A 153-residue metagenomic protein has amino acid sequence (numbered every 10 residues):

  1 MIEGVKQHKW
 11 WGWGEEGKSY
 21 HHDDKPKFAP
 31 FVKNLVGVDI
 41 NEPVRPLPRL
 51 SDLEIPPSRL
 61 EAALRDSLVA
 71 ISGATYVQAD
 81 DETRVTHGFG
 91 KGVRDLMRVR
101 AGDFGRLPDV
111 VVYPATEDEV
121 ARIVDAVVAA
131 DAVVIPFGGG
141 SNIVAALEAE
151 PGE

Functional and structural regions predicted by a protein language model:
M1-E153: Noncatalytic alpha-helical scaffold of FAD-dependent oxidoreductases
